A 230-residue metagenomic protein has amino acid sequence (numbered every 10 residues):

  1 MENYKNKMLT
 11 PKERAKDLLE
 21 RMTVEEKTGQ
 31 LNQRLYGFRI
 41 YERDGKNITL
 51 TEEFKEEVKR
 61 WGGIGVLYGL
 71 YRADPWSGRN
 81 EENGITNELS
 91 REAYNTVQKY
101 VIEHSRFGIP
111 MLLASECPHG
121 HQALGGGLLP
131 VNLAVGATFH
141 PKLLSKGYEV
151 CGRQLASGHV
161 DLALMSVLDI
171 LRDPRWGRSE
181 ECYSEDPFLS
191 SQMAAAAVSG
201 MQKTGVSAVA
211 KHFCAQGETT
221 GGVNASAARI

Functional and structural regions predicted by a protein language model:
M1-I230: Glycoside hydrolase catalytic-domain context in secreted enzymes
